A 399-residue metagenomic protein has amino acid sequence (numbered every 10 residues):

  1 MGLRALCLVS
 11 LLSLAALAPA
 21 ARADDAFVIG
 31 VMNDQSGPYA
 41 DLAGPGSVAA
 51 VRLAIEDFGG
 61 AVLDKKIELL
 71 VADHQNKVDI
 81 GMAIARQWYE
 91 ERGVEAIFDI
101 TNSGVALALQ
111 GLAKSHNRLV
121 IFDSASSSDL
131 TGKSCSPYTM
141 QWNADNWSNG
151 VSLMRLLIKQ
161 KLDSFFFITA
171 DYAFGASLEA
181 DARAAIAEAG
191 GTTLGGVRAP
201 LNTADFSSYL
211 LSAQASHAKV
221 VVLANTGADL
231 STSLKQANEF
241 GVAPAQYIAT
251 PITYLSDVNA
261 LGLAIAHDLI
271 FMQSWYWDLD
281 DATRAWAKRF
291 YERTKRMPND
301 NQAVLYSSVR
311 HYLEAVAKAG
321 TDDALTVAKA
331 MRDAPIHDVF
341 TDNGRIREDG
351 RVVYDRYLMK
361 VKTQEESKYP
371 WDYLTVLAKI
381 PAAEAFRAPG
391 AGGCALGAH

Functional and structural regions predicted by a protein language model:
M1-G2: N-terminal secretory signal peptides that target proteins for export/translocation
A5-A16: Bacterial N-terminal signal peptides
L17-A23: Sec/Tat signal peptide C-region and signal peptidase I cleavage site
A23-H399: Extracytosolic ligand-binding ectodomains
